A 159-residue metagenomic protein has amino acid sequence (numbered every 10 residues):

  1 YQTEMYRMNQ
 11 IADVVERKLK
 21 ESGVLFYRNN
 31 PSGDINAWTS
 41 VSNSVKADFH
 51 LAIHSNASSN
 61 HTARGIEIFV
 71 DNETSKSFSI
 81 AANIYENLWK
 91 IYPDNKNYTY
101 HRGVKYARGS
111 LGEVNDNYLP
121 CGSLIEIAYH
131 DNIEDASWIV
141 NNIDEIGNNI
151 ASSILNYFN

Functional and structural regions predicted by a protein language model:
M5-N159: Active-site-proximal helix/loop segments of hydrolytic enzymes
